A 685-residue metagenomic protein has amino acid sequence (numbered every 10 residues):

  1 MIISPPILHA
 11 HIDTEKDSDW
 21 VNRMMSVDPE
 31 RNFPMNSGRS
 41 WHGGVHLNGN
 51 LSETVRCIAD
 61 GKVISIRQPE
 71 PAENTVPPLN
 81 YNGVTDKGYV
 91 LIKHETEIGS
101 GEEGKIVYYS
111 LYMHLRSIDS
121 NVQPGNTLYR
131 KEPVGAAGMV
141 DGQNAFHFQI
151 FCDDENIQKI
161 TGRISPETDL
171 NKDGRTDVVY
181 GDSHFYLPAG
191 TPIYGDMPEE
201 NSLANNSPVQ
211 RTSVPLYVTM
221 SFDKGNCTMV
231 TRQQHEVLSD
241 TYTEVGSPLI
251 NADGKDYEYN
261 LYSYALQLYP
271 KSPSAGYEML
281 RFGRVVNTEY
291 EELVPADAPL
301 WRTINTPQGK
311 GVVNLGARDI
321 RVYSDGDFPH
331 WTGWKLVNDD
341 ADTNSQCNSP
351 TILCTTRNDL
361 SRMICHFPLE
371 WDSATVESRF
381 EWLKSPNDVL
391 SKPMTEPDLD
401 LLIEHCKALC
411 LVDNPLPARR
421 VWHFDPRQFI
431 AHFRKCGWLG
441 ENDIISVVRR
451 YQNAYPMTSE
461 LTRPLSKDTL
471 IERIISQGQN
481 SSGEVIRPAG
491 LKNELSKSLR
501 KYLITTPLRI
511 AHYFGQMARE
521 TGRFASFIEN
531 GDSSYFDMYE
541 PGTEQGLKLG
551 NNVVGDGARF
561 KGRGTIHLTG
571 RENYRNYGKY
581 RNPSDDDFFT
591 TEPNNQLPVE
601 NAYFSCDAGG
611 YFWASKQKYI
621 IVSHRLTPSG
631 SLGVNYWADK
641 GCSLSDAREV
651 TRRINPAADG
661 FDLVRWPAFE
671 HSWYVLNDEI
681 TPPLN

Functional and structural regions predicted by a protein language model:
M1-G88, K93-G101, Y129-R130, A137-M139 (+2 more regions): Surface-exposed, glycine-biased beta-strand/turn segments
M1-P34, E103, D119-S120, I150-G515 (+2 more regions): Cell-wall glycan-active module
H42-G44, I58, K87, V107 (+4 more regions): Extracytoplasmic
K62-I64, M113-R116: Conserved positions in beta-strands of structured domains
D119-L128: Acidic, glycine-anchored pre-beta loop/turn
A137-H147, F151: Active-site loop architecture of trypsin-fold serine endopeptidases
P464-D468, E472-R473, K561-Y580: Substrate-binding/active-site groove segments that recognize and process beta-1,4-linked N-acetyl-hexosamine
Y574-E600, K618-W637, R648: Substrate-binding clefts and substrate-entry loops adjacent to catalytic sites of polymer-processing enzymes acting on
